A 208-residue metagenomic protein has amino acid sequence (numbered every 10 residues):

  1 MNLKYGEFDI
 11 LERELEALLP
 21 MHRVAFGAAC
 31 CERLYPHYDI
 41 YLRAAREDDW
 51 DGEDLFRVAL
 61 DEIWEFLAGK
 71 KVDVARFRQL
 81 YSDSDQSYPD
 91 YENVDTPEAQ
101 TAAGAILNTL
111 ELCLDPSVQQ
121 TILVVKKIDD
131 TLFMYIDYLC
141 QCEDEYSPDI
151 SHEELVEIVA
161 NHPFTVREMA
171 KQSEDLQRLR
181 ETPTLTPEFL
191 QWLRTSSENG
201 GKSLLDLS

Functional and structural regions predicted by a protein language model:
N2-K4, D9, E14-A17, M21-A160 (+1 more regions): Structured binding/interaction patches within domain cores
D129-S208: C-terminal auxiliary extensions adjacent to catalytic cores
